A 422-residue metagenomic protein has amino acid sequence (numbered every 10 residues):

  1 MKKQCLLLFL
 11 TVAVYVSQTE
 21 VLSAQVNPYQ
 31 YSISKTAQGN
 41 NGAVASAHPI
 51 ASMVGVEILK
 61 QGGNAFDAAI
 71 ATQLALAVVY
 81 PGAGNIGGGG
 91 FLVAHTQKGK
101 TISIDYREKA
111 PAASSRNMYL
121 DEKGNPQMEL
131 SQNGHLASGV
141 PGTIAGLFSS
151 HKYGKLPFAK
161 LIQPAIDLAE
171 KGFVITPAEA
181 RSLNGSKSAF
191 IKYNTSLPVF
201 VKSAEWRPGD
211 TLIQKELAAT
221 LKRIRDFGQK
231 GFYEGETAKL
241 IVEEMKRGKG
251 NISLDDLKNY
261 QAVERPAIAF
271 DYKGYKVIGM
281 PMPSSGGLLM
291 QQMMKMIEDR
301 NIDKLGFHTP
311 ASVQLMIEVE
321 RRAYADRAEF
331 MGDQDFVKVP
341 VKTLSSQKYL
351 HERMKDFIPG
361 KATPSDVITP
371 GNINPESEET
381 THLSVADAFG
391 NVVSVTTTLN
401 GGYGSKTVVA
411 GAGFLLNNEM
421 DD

Functional and structural regions predicted by a protein language model:
M1-V26: Bacterial Sec-dependent N-terminal signal peptides
Q25-M53, A65-F66, I70-E234, A238-P281 (+3 more regions): Noncatalytic scaffold domains of N-terminal-nucleophile
S114, G402-N417, D421: A short, polar/charged loop-to-alpha-helix boundary motif
K152-F158, D226-Q229, I297-K304, R327-M331: Short helix-capping/linker segments at secondary-structure and domain boundaries
T195, D299-T398, A412, E419: Internal maturation/activation junctions in enzymes
I278-G287, T380-S384, T396-T407: Glycine-rich phosphate/pyrophosphate-binding beta-alpha loops
Q292: Protein kinase glycine-rich loop
